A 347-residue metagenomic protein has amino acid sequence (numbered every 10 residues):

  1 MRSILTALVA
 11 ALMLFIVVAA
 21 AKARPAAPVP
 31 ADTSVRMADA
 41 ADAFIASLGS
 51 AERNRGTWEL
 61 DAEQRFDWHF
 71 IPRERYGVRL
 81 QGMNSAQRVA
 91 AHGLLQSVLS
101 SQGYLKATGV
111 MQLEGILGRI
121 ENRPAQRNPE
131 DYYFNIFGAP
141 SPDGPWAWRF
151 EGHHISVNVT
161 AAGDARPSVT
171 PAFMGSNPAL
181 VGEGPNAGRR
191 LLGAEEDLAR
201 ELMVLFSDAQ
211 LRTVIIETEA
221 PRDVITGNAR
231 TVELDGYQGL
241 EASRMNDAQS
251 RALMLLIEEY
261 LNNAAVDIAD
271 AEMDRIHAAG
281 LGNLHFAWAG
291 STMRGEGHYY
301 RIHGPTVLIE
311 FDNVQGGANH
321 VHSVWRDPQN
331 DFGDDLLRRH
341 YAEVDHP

Functional and structural regions predicted by a protein language model:
M1-I4: Positively charged n-region of N-terminal signal peptides that target proteins for export
A7-V17: Bacterial N-terminal signal peptides
V18-A23: Membrane-interface motif at the C-terminal end of an N-terminal transmembrane signal
R24-S100, Y104-P347: A cross-kingdom marker for long, charged
